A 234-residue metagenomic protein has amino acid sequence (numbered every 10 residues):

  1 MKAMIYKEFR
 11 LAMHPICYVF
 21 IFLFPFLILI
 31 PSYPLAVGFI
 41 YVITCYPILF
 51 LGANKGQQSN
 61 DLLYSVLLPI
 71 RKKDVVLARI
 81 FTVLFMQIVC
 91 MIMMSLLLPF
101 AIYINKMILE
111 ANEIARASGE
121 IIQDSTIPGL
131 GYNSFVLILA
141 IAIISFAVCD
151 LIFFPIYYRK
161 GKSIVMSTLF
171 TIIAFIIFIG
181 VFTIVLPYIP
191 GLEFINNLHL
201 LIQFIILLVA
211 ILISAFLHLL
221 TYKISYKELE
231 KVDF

Functional and structural regions predicted by a protein language model:
M1-L62, A78-F234: Hydrophobic alpha-helical transmembrane segments of membrane proteins
Y64-V66: Juxtamembrane/interface alpha-helical elements of multi-pass membrane proteins
D74-V76: Alpha-helix N-cap/helix-start motif at helix boundaries, enriched for small hydrophobics
